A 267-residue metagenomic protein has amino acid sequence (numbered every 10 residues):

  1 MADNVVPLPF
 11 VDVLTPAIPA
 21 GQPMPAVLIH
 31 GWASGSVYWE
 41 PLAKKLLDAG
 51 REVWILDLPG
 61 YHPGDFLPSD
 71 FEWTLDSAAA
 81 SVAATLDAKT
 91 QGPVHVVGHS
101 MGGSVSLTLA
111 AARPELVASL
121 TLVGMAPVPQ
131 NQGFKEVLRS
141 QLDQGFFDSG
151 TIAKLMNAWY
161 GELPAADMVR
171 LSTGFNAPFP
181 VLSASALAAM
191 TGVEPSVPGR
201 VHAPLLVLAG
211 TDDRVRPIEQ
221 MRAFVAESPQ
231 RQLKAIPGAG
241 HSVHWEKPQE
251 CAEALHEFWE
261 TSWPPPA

Functional and structural regions predicted by a protein language model:
N4-L14, E52-V97, E253: Active-site loop/oxyanion-hole signature of alpha/beta-hydrolase fold enzymes
T15-F66: Conserved HGGG/HGGXW glycine-rich cap/lid loop of the alpha/beta-hydrolase fold
Y38-E40, G64-D70, Q132-F134, I218-E219: Conserved catalytic-core motifs of eukaryotic protein kinase domains, centered on the activation segment
G98, G102, S106: Gly/Ala-rich beta-loop-alpha elbow adjacent to hydrolase catalytic centers
L107-A112, V117-F147: Flexible "cap/lid" loop of the alpha/beta hydrolase fold
Q130-G133, F147-R200: Conserved alpha/beta-hydrolase catalytic His-Asp/Glu region
L187-E227, Q232-A235: Conserved serine/cysteine hydrolase catalytic core
R231-A267: Catalytic active-site module of serine/aspartate enzymes centered on a nucleophile-bearing elbow/loop
